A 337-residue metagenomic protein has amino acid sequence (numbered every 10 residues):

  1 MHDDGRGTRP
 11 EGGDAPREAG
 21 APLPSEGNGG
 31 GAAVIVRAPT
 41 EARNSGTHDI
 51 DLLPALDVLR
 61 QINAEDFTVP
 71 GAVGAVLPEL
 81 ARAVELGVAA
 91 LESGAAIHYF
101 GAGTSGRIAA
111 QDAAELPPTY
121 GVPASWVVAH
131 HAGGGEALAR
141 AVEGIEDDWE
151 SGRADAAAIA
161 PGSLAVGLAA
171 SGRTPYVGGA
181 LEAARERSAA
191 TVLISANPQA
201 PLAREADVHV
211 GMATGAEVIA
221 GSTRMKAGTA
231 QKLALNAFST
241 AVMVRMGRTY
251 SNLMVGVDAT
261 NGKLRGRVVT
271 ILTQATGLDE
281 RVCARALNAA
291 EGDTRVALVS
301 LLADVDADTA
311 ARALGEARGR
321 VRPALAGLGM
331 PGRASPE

Functional and structural regions predicted by a protein language model:
H2-D4, N28-A72, V76: Cofactor-/ligand-binding subdomain signature composed of acidic, glycine-rich, tryptophan-containing flexible loops
D4-P24, G29: Compositionally biased, low-complexity flexible segments
Q61-V69, V128-A139, Y250, E291: Gly-rich Lys/Arg/Thr-decorated short loops/hinges at beta-loop-alpha junctions or inter-strand turns that position
V69-P78, G167-T174: Short, glycine-rich nucleotide/cofactor-binding loops
A75-E92: A short, well-structured juxtamembrane/interface segment
I97-M246: Glycine-rich phosphate-binding loops that contact phosphosugars or nucleotide phosphates
V242-E337: Short, amphipathic alpha-helical interaction segments embedded in low-complexity terminal/linker regions of eukaryotic
